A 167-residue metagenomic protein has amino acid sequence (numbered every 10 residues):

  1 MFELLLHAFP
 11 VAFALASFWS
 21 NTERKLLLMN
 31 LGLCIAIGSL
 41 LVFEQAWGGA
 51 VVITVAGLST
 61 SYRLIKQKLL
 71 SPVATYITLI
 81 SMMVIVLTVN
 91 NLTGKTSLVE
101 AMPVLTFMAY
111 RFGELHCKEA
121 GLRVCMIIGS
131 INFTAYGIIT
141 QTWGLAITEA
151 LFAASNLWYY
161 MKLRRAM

Functional and structural regions predicted by a protein language model:
M1-M167: Alpha-helical membrane-protein topology signature
